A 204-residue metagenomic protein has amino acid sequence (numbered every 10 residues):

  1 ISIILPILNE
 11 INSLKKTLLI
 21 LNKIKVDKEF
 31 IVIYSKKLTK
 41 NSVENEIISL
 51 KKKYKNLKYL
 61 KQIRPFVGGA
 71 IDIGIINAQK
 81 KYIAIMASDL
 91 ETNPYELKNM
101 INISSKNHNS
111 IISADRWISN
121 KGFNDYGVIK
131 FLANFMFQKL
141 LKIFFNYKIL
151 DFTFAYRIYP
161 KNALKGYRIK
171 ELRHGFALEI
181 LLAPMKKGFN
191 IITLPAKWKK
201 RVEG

Functional and structural regions predicted by a protein language model:
I1-S2, E29: Cell-envelope/extracellular polymer assembly enzymes that use nucleotide-activated donors
E10-K23: Short, well-formed alpha-helical segments that are part of the catalytic scaffolds of diverse glycosyltransferases
E10-S13, T39, V67, N93: Donor nucleotide-sugar binding loop of glycosyltransferases
D27-L38, L60: Short beta-strand/loop segment that forms part of the nucleotide-sugar
Y34-E44, L90: A conserved acidic beta->alpha catalytic loop
Q62-N77, Y82, Y95-H174, R201-G204: Acceptor/aglycone-binding surface of glycosyltransferases and processive sugar-polymer synthases
K81-E91: Short beta-strand-to-loop acidic/aromatic patch adjacent to the donor-nucleotide binding site
Y147-K148, I169-L172, L181-K199: Catalytic donor-sugar/metal-binding loop of nucleotide-sugar-dependent glycosyltransferases
